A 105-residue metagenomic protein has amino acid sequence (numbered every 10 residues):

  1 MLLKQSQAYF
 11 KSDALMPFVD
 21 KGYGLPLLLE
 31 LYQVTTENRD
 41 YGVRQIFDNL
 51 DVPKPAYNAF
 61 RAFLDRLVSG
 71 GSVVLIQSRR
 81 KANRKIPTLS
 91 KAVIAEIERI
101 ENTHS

Functional and structural regions predicted by a protein language model:
L2-L31: Short alpha-helical segments that sit at the start of domains
Y9, E98-S105: Amphipathic alpha-helical dimerization/coiled-coil segments that flank or bridge DNA-binding/regulatory modules
P17-K21, R39-D40, P53, Y57: Alpha-helix N-cap/helix-initiation sites
Q33-T35: Short helix-capping/turn signature of helix-turn-helix
E37-L50: Short acidic, hydrophobic short linear motifs in intrinsically disordered regions
P53-S69: Short amphipathic alpha-helical interaction segments
V68-S78: A short, conserved structural fragment
S78-E101: Short, cationic-aromatic polyanion-contact patches
